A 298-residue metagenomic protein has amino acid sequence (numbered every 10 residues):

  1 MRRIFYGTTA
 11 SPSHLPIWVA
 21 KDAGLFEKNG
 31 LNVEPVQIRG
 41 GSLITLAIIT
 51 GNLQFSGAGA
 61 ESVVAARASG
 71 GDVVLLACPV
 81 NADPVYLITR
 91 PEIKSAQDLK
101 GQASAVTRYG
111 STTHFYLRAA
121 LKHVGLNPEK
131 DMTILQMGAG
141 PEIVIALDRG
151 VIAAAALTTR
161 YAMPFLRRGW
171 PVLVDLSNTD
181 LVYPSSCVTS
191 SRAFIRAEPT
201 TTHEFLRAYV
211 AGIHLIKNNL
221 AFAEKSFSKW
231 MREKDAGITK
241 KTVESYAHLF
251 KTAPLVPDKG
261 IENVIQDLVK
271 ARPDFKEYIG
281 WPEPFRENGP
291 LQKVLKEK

Functional and structural regions predicted by a protein language model:
M1-E129, T133-P141, A146-R149, A153-T159 (+1 more regions): Short, glycine-/small- and polar/acidic-enriched structural segments that line small-molecule recognition paths
S11, A221, E287-P290: Functional cleft and adjacent loop/helix regions within the main domain that mediate ligand binding or catalysis
W18, V64-R67, R118, M163-L166 (+2 more regions): Predominant activation on well-ordered alpha-helical scaffold segments within soluble catalytic domains
N29, L75, V174, E224-S226 (+2 more regions): Short, hydrophobic secondary-structure boundary micro-motifs
E61-S62, E142-M231: Pocket-lining segment of extracytoplasmic ligand-binding domains
R90, D175, S191, P282-N288: Helix N-cap / beta->alpha transition motif
R196-F275: Secondary-structure end/capping motifs
I265-K298: Conserved C-terminal helix/tail region of periplasmic/extracytoplasmic solute-binding proteins
